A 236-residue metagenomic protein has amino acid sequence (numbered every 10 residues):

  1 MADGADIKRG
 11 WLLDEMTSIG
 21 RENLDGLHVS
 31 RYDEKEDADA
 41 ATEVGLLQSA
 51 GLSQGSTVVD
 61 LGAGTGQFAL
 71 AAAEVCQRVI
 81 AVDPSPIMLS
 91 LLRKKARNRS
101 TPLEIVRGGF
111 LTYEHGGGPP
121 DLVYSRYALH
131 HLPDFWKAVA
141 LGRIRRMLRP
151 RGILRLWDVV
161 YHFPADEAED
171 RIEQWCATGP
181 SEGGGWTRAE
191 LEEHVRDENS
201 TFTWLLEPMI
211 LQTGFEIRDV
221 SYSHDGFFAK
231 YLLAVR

Functional and structural regions predicted by a protein language model:
A2-S53: Conserved class I S-adenosyl-L-methionine
G55-G62: Conserved class I S-adenosyl-L-methionine
T65-T112: Class I SAM-dependent methyltransferase SAM/SAH-binding core
Y124: A conserved beta-strand element that flanks and buttresses the S-adenosyl-L-methionine
Y127-A128: Short catalytic micro-motifs in class I SAM-dependent methyltransferases
A138-P150: A short glycine-rich, Lys/Arg-flanked "PGG" loop and its adjoining helix->strand segment in the class I
W157-T213, V220: C-terminal alpha-helical "lid/dimerization" subdomain adjacent to the S-adenosyl-L-methionine
D219-R236: Core SAM-dependent methyltransferase catalytic element
